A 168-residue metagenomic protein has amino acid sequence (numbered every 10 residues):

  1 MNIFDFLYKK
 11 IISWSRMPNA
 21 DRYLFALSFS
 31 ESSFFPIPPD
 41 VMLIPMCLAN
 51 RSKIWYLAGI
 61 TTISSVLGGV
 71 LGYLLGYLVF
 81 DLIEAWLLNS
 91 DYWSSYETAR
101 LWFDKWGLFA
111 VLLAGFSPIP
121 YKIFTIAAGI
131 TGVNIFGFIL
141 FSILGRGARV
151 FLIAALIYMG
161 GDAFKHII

Functional and structural regions predicted by a protein language model:
M1-S13: Short, Lys/Arg-rich, polar N-terminal cytosolic tail immediately upstream of the first transmembrane signal-anchor
N2, S90, P118-I119: Residues at secondary-structure transition points
Y8-K10, T62-S64, L87-Y92: Short acidic/polar alpha-helix capping motifs at helix-coil junctions
I12-T62, W102-A163: Hydrophobic alpha-helical membrane segments of integral membrane proteins
T62-Y77, R146-V150: Hydrophobic positions within alpha-helical transmembrane segments of bacterial inner-membrane proteins
L74-F103, I153-I168: Transmembrane-helix boundary and interhelical-loop signature of multi-pass inner-membrane proteins
